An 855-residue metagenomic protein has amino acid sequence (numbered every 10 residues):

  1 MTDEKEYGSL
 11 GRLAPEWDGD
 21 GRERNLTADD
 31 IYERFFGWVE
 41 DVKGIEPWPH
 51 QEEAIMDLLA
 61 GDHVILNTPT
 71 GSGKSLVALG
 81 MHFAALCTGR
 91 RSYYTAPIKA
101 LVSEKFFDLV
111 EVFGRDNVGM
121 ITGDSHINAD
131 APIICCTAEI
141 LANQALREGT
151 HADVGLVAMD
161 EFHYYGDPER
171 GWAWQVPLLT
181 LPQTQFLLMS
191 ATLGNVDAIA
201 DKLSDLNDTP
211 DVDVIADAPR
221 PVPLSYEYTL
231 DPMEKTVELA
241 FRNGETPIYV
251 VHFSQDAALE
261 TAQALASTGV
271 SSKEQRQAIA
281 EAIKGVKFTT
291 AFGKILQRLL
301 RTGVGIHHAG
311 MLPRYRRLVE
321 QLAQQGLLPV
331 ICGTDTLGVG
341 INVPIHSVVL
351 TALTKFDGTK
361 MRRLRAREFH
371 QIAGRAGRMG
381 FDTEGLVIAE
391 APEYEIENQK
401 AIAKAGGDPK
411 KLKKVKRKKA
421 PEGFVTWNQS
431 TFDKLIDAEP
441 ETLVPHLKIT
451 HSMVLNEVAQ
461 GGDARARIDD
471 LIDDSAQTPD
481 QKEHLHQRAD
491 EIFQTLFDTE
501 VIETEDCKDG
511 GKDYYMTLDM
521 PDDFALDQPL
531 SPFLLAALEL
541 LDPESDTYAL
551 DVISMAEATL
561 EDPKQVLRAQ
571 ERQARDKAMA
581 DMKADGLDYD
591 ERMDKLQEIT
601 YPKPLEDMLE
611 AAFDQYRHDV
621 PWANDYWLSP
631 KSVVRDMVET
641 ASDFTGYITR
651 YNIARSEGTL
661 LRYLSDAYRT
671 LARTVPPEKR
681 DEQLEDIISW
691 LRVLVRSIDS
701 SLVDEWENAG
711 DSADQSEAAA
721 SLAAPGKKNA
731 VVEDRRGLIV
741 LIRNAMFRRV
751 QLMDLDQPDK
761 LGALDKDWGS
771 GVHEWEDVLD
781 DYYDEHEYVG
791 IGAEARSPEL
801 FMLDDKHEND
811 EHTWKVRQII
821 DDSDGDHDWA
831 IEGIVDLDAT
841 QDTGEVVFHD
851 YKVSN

Functional and structural regions predicted by a protein language model:
M1-V64, R90, V270-R301: Helicase-associated low-complexity/disordered flanking segments
W38, V42-T229, P247-S272, H307: Conserved P-loop/Walker A NTP-binding site and adjacent catalytic elements of P-loop NTPases
Y93-T95, S103, V110-G119, Q255-V330 (+1 more regions): Conserved C-terminal RecA-like helicase domain
D130-L146, T302-R316, L322-N342: Conserved two-lobed SF2 helicase motor
V154-V157, V330-K355, E384-E390: A short beta-strand element within the Helicase C-terminal
E227-F253, E260-Q263, R317-G326: Conserved interdomain hinge at the start of the Helicase C-terminal
G305, Q324-Q325, D408-K411, V415-D759 (+3 more regions): Non-catalytic terminal extensions of ATP-dependent helicases
S347-L350, T354-D357, R362-G407: Conserved segment of the helicase C-terminal RecA-like domain
